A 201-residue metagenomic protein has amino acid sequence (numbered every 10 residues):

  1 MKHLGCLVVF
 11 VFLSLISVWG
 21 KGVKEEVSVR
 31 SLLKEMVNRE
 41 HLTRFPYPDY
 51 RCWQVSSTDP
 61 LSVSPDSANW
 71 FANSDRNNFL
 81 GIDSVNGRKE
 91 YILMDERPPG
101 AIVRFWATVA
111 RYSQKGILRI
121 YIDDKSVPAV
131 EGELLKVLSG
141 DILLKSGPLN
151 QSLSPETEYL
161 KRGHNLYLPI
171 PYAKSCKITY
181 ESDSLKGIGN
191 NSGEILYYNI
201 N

Functional and structural regions predicted by a protein language model:
M1-V8: Bacterial N-terminal signal peptides that target proteins for export
V8-V9, V55: A ubiquitous, low-specificity "background" feature that marks scattered single residues across proteins without
F10-W19: Hydrophobic h-region of N-terminal signal peptides that target proteins for export in Gram-negative bacteria
K21-N201: Beta-strand-centric surfaces of beta-sandwich/beta-rich domains
